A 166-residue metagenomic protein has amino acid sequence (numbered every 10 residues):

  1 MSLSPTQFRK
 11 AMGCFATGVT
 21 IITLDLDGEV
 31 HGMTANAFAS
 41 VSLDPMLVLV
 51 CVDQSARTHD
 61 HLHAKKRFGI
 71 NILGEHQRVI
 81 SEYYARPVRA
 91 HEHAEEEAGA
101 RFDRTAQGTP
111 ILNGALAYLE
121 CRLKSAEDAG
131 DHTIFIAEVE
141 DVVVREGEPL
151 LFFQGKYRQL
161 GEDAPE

Functional and structural regions predicted by a protein language model:
M1-E166: Basic, polyanion-binding surface patches
